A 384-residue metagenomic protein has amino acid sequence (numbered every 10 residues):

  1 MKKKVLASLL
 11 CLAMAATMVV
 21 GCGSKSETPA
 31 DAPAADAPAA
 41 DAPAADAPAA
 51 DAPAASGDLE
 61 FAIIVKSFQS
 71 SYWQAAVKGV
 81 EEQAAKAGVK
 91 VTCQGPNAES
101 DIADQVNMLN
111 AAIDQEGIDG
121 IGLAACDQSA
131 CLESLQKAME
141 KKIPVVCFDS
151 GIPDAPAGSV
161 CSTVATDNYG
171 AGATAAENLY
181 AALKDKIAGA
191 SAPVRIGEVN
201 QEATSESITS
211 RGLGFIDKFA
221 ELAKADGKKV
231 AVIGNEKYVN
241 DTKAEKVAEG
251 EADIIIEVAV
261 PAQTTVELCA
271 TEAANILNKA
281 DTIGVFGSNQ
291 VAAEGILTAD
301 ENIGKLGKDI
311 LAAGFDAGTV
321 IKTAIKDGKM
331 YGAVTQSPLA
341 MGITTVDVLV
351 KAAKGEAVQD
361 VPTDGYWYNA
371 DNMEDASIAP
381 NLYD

Functional and structural regions predicted by a protein language model:
M1-L10: Positively charged n-region of N-terminal signal peptides that target proteins for export
V5, C22-D384: A residue-level marker of the well-folded mature domains of exported/periplasmic proteins
T17-G21: C-terminal motif of bacterial Sec signal peptides marking the signal peptidase cleavage site
